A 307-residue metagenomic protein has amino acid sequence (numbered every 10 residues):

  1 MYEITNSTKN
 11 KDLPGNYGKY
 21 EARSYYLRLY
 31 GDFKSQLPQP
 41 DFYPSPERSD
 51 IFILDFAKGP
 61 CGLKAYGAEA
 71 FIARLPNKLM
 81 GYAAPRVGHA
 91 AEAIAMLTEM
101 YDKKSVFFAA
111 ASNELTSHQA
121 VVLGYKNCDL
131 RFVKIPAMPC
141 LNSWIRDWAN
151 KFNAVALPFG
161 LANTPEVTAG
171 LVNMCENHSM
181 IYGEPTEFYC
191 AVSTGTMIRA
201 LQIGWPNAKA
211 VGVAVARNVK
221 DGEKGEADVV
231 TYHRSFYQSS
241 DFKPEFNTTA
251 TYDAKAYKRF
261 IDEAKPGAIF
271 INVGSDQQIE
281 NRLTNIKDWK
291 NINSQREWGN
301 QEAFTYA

Functional and structural regions predicted by a protein language model:
Y2-K78: Positively charged, low-complexity intrinsically disordered leader regions
A65-G81, A91, M174-E184: Short internal alpha-helix immediately C-terminal to a glycine-rich phosphate-binding loop in Rossmann-like
F71-P76, E92-K103, Q202-N207, R259-A264: Alpha-helix C-terminal capping segments
N77-A110, E187-T194: A short, small-residue-rich loop immediately preceding and capping a beta-strand
V106-S112, V211-V215: Short internal beta-strands
A111-G183, E223-T248: Small/polar-residue-rich loop-to-helix segments that shape phosphate-bearing ligand pockets
A169-S179, E187-Q202: Hydrophobic, aromatic-enriched interface-forming segments
N207-A264, N285-A307: Active-site/ligand-binding loops adjacent to catalytic centers
